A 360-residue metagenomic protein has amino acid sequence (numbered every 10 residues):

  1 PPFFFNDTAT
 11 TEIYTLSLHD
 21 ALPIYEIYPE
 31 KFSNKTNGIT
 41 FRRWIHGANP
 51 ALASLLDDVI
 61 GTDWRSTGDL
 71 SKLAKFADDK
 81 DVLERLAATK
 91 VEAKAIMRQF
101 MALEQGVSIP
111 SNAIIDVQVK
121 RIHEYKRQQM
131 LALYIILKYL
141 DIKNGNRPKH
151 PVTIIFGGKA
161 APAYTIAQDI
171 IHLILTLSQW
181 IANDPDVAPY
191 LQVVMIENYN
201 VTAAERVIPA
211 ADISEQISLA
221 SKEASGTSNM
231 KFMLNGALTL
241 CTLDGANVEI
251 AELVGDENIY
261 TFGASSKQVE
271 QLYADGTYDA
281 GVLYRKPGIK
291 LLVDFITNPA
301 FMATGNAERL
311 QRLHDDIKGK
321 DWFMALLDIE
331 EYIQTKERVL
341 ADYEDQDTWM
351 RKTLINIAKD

Functional and structural regions predicted by a protein language model:
P1-T8: Right-handed beta-helix
T8-L22: Short, small-residue-biased leader/transition segments that mark boundaries at the very start of proteins
I24-I27, A182-A188, E252-V254: Short, conserved catalytic or adaptor-binding loops enriched in Gly and charged residues
Y28-K31, T36-F76, P209-A210, I217-A358: Catalytic binding pocket for nucleotide-activated donors in carbohydrate/polymer assembly enzymes
T36-K120, E124-R127: Structured, charged N-terminal subsegments at the starts of enzyme catalytic cores and at intra-chain domain/subunit
S71-A87, G106-E124, V152-A167, A188-E197 (+5 more regions): Glycine- and acidic
V91-A204: Long, K/E/R/D-enriched contiguous segments that form extended
